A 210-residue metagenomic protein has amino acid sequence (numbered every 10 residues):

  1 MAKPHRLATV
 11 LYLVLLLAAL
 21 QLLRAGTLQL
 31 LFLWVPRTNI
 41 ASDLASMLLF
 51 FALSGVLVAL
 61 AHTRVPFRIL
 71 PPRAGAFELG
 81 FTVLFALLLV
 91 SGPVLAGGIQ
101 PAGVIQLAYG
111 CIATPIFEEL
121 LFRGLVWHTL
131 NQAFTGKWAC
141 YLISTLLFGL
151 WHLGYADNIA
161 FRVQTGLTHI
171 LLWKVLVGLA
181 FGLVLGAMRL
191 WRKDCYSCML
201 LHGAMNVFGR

Functional and structural regions predicted by a protein language model:
M1-P66, G97-I99, F161-R162, V207-R210: N-terminal, membrane-interfacial amphipathic/helix-forming hydrophobic leader that caps and precedes the first
L7-V10, N39-S42, A74, K137 (+1 more regions): Membrane-interface helix-boundary signature
L13-V14, G80-L84: N-terminal signal-anchor transmembrane alpha-helix
L17-G26, L84-V94, T145-G154, G203-R210: Aromatic-anchored segments of alpha-helical transmembrane domains
V56-L60, L88-L95, G154, V184-A187: Residue-level signal for alpha-helical transmembrane segments in multi-pass membrane proteins
P71-F81, I105-Q106, W138-A139: Cytoplasmic-side transmembrane-helix entry/capping segments in multi-pass membrane proteins
P93-I105: Membrane-interface helix caps and helix-loop-helix hairpins in membrane proteins
V104-R210: Transmembrane helix-loop-helix hairpins at the membrane interface of multi-pass integral membrane proteins
